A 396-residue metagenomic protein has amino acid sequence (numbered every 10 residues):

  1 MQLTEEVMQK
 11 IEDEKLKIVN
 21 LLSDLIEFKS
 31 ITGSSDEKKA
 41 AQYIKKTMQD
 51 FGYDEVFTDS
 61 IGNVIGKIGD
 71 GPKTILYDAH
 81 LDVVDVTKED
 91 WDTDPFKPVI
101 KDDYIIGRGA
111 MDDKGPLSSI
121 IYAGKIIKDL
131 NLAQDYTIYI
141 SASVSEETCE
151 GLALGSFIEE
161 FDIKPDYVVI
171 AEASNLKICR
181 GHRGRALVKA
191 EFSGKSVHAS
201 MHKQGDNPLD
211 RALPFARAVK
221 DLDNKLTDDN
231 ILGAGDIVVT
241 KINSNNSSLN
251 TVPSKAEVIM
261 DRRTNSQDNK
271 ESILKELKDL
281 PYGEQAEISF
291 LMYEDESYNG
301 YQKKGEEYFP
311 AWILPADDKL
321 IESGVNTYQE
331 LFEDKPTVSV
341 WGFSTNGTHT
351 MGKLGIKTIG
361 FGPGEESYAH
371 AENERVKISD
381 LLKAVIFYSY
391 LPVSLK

Functional and structural regions predicted by a protein language model:
M1-I106, L130-Q134, E365: Acidic/His- and Gly-rich active-site-bordering loop/insert found across diverse amide/peptide-bond hydrolases
Q2, K189-K396: Metal-dependent amide/peptide-bond hydrolase catalytic core, centered on the "pita-bread" metallohydrolase fold
I44, L117-I127, L154-F157, A212-F215 (+2 more regions): Buried hydrophobic packing segments
I75-Y77, S141, Y167-V169, T240 (+2 more regions): Hydrophobic/aromatic beta-strand patches that form the interior of the parallel beta-sheet core in alpha/beta enzyme
V86-K101, R180-F192, N326-T327: Acidic-glycine-rich active-site phosphate/pyrophosphate-binding loop
K101-D103, A123-Y139, V219-D229, I378-S379: Phosphate-handling active-site elements
D103-S119, H198: Glycine/serine-rich anion-binding loops at beta->alpha junctions that coordinate negatively charged ligand groups
D113-R183, L187, K396: Acidic/histidine-rich catalytic neighborhood of metal-dependent amide-processing enzymes
